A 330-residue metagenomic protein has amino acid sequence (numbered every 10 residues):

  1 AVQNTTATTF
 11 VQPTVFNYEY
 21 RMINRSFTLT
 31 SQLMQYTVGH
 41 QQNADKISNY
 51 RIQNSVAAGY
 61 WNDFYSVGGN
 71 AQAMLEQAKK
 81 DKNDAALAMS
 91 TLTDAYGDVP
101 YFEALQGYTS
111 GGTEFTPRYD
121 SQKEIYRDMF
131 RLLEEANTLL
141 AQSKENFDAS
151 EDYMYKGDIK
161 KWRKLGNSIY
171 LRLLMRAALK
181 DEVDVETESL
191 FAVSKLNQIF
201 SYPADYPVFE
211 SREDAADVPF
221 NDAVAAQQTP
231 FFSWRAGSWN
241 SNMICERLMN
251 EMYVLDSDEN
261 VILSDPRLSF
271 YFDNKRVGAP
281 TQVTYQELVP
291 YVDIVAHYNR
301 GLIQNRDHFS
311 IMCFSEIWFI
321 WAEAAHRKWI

Functional and structural regions predicted by a protein language model:
A1-Y36, N43-N49, A58-G59, A73: Acidic, glycine-rich segments characteristic of secretory precursors and extracytoplasmic regions
Q35-I330: Structured, solvent-exposed acidic/aromatic patches
